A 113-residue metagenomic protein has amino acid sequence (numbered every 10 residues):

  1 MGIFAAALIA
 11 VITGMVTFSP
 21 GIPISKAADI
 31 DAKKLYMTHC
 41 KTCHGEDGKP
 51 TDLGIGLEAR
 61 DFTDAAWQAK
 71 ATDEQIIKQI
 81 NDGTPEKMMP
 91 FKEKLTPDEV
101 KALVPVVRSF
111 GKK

Functional and structural regions predicted by a protein language model:
M1-A28, K113: N-terminal export/targeting leaders of redox proteins
G2, L35-G45, F62-K70: Phosphate-binding glycine-rich loops and adjacent basic patches that engage nucleotide phosphates, nucleic-acid
S25-A32, T96: Short N-terminal secondary-structure initiator segments
D29-E58, D82-K87, S109-K113: Periplasmic/extracellular electron-transfer cofactor-ligation site, primarily the c-type cytochrome heme-c attachment
K33-K34, T38-K41, E74, K78 (+2 more regions): Solvent-exposed, polar/charged alpha-helical surfaces in well-ordered, non-transmembrane soluble domains, broadly
R60-E74, F91-V100: Electron-transfer interface patches adjacent to heme c in soluble/periplasmic c-type cytochromes and di-/multiheme
A69-K87: Short Fe-S-cluster ligation motifs
Q79, E86, E93-K113: C-terminal capping alpha-helices of c-type cytochrome domains
